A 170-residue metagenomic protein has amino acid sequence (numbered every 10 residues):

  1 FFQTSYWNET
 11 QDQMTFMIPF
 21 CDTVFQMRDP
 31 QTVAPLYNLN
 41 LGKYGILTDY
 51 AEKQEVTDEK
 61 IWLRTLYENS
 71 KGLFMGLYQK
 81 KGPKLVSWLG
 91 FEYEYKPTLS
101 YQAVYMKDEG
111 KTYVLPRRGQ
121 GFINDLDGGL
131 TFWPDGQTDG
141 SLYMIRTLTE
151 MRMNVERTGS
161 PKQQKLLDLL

Functional and structural regions predicted by a protein language model:
F1-Q13, M17, Q54-G72, Q79-K80 (+1 more regions): Structural signature of eukaryotic scaffold interfaces centered on beta-propeller domains
Q11-P35: Hydrophobic, aromatic-enriched interface-forming segments
F20-T23, G72-L73, K80, Y101-Q102 (+1 more regions): Loop/turn residues immediately N-terminal
D22-F25, W88-G110, P161, K165-L170: Beta-propeller blade signature
R28-D29, Y105-D108, R146, R157: Structural recognition of the beta-propeller blade-terminating site
T32-N38, P83-G90: Short acidic alpha-helical/loop segments enriched in Asp/Glu that coordinate divalent cations
A34-R64, E94-L142, R152: Conserved blade-ending motifs and adjacent loop-strand segments that build the rim/top face of beta-propeller domains
F132-L170: Blade-level signature of beta-propeller repeat domains, shared across WD40, Kelch, NHL, RCC1 and BNR/Asp-box propellers
